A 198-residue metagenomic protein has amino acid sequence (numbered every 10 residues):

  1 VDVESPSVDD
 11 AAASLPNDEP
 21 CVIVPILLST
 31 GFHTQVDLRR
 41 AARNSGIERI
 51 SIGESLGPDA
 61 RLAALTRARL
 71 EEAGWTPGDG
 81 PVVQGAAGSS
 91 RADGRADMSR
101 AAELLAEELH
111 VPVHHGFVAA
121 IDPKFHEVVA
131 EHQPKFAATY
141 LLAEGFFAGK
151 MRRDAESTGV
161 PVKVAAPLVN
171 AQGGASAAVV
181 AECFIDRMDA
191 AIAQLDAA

Functional and structural regions predicted by a protein language model:
V1-A198: Active-site-proximal alpha-helix that buttresses catalytic centers in soluble enzyme cores
